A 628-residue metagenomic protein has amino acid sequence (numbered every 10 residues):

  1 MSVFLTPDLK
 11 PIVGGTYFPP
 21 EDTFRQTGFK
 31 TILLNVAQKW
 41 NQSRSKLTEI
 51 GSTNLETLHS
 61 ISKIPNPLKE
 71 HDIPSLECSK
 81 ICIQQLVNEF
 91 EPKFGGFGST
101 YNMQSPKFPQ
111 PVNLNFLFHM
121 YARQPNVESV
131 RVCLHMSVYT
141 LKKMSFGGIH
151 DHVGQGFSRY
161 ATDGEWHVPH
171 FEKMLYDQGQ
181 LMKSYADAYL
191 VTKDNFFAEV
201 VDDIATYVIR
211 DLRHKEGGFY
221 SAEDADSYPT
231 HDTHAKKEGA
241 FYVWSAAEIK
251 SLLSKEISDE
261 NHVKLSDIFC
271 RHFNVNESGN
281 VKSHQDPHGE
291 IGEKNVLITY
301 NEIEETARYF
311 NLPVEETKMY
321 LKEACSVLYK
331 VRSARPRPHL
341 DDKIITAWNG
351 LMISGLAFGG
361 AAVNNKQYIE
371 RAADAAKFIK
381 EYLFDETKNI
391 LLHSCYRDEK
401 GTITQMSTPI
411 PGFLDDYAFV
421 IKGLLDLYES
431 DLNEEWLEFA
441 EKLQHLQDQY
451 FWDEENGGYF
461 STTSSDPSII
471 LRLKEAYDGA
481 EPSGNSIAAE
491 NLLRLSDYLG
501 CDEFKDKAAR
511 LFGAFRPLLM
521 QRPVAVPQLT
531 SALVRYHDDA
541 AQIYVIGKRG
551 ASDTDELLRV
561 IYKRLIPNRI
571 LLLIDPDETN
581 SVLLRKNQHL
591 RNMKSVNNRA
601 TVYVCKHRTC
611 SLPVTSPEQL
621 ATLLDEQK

Functional and structural regions predicted by a protein language model:
M1-L351, G355, G359-A362, F512-K628: Replace the tail clause
R123-R131, V363-N364, S430-E435, L499-D502: Short coil/turn connectors between adjacent alpha-helices in alpha-solenoid helical repeat scaffolds
R210-R213, E381, E386-F419, G423-L583: Long, polar/charge-rich, low-hydrophobicity segments
E323, V363, Q367, A376-K380: Helix-loop-helix junctions that connect adjacent transmembrane helices in secondary transporters/permeases, recognized
E370-I379, L623-D625: Short secondary-structure subsegments characteristic of cysteine-rich extracellular domains
